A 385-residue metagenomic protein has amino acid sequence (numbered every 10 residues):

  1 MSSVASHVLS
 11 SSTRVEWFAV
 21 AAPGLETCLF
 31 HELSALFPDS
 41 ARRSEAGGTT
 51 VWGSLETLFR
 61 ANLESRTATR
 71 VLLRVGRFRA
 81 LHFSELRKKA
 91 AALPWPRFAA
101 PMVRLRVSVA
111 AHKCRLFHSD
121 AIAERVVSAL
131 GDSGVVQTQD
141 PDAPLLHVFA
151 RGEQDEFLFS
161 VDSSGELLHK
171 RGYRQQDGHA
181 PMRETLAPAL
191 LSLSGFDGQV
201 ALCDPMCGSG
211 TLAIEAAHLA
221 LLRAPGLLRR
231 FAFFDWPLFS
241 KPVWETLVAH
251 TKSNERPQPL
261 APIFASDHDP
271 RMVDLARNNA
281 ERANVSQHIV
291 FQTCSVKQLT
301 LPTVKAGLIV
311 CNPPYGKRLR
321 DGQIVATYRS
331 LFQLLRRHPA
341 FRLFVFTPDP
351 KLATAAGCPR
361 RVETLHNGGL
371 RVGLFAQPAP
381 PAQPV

Functional and structural regions predicted by a protein language model:
S2-L146, V385: Non-catalytic nucleic-acid substrate-recognition regions in nucleic-acid-modifying enzymes
S10-S12, E16, V20, G24 (+3 more regions): Conserved Class I SAM-dependent methyltransferase catalytic core
R60, E166-R171, Q175-Q176, A379-V385: Flexible, glycine-/basic-rich loop-and-beta segments that form/coincide with the SAM-dependent methyltransferase
H112-C114, L167, P314-R318: A short, flexible beta-alpha/helix-coil linker loop
V148-S164, F375: C-terminal edge-of-domain segments
F159-G195: SAM-dependent Rossmann-like transferase core, predominantly class I methyltransferases with a strong bias toward
M182-T300, K317, Q323: Conserved S-adenosyl-L-methionine
K297-I309: A short acidic, Gly/Pro-enriched loop at the edge of an enzyme's catalytic core that lines a small-molecule cofactor
